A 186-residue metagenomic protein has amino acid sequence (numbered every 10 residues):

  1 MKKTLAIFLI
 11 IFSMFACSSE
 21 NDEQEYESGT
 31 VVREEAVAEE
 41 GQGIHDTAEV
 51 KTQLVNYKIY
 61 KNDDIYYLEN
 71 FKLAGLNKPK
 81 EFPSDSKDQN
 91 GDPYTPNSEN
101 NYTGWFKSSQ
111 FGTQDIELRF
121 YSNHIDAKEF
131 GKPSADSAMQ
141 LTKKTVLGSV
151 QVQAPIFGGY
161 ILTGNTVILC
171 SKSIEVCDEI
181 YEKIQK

Functional and structural regions predicted by a protein language model:
M1-T4, E117: Positively charged n-region of N-terminal signal peptides that target proteins for export
S13-A16: C-terminal motif of bacterial Sec signal peptides marking the signal peptidase cleavage site
S18-N21: Bacterial signal peptide processing site
E23-T103, I174-K186: N-terminal "mature-domain start" segment
G43-Q53, S109-T113, L162-G164: Acidic/histidine-rich, surface-exposed loop or edge segments in extracytoplasmic proteins
T52-I59, D115-F120, N165-S171: Second-shell loop/turn segments in exported
V55, K144-K186: A short, solvent-exposed beta-edge/loop patch
D64-G148: Short, solvent-exposed recognition patches
